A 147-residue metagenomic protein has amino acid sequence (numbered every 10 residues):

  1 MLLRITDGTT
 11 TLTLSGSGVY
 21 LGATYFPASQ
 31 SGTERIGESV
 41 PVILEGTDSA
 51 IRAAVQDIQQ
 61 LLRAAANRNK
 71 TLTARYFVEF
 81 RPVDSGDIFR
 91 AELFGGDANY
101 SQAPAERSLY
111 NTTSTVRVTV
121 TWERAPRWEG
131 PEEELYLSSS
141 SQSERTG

Functional and structural regions predicted by a protein language model:
M1-G147: Extracellular/virion structural assembly segments
